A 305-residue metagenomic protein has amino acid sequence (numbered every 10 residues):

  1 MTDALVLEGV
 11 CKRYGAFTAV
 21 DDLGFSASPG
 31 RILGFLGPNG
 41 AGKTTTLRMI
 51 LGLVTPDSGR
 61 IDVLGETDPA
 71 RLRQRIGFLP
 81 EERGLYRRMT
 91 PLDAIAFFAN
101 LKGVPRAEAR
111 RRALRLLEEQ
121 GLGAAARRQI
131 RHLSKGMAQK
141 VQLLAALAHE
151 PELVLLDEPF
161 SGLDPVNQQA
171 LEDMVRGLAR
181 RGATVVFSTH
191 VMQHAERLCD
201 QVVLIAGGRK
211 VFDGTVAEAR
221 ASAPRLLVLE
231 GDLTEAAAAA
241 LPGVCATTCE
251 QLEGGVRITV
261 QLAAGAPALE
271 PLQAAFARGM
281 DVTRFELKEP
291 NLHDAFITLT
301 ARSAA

Functional and structural regions predicted by a protein language model:
M1-D3, A305: Short, low-complexity, intrinsically disordered N-terminal peptides in bacterial proteins
D3-L7, K12-A206, V211-F212: ABC transporter nucleotide-binding domains
E8, L64, E230, E286-K288: Solvent-exposed beta-strand sheet faces enriched in polar/charged residues
D22, V244-A246, G279-R284: A broad structural signal for short, well-ordered beta-strand segments within beta-sheet-rich domains
L72, T215, A237-A240, A268-L272: Hydrophobic side chains in well-ordered alpha-helices
E172-A263: ABC transporter nucleotide-binding domain
A263-A305: C-terminal coupling/interaction segments
